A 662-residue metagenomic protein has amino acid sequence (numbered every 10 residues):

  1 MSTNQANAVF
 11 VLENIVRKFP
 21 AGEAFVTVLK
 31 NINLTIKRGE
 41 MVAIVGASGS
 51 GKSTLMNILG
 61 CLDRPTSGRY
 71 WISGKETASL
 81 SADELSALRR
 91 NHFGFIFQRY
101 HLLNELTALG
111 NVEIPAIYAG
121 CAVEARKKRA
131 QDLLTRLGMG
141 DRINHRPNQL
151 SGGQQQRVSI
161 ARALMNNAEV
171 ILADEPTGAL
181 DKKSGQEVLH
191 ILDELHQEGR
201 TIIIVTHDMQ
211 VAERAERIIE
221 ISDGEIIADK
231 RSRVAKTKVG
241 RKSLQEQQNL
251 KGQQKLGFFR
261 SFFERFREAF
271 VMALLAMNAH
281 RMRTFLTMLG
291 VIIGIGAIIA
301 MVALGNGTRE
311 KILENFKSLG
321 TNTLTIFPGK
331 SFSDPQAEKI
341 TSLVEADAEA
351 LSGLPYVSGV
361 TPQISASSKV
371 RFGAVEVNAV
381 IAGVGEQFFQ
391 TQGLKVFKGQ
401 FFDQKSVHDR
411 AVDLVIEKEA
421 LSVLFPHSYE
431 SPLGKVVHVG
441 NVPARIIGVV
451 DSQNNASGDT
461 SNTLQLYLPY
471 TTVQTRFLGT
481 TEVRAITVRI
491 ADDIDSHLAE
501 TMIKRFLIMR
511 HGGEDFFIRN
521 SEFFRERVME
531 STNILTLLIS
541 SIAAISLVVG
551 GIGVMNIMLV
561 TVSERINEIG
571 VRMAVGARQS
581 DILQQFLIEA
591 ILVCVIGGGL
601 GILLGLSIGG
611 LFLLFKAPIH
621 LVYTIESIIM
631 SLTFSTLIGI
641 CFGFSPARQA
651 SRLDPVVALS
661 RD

Functional and structural regions predicted by a protein language model:
N31, K75-E76, E124-D141: Conserved ABC ATPase "signature" region
R90, H145, N166, E198: Conserved signature/switch motifs of ABC ATPase nucleotide-binding domains
L106-I114: Short coil-to-helix segment of the ABC ATPase nucleotide-binding domain corresponding to the Q-loop/switch region
R146-Q156, M573: Conserved ABC ATPase signature
N167, L537-M555, L559-L613, V622 (+3 more regions): Transmembrane alpha-helical interface segments in multi-pass membrane proteins
G305-V380, Q387-Q390, K405, S422-V423 (+6 more regions): Hydrophobic, regular-secondary-structure patches
Q387-F402, V412-G512: Mid-to-C-terminal secondary-structure elements that act as membrane-proximal/extracytoplasmic interface segments
